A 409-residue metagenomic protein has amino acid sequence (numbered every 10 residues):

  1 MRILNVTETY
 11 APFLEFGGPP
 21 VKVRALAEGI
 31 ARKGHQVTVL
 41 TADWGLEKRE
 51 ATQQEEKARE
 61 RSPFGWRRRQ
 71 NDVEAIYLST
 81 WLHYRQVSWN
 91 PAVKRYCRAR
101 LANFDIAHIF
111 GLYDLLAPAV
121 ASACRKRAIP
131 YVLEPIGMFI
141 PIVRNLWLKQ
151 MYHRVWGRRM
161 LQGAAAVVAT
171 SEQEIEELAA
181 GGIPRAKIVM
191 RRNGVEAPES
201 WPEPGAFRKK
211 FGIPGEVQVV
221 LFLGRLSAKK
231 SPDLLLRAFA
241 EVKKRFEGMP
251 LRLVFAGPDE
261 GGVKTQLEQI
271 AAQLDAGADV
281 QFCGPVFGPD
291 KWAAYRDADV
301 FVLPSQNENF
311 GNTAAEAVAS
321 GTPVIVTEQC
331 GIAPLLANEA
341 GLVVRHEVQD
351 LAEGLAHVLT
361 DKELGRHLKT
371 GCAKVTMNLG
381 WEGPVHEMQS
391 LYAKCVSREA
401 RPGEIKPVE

Functional and structural regions predicted by a protein language model:
L4, P214-K230, L236-F239, V254: Conserved donor-binding/catalytic core segment of Leloir-type glycosyltransferases
D43, Q173, G194: Carbohydrate-associated surface elements
A51-W66, S200-I213, R401: A short helix/loop element that forms part of the nucleotide-sugar donor recognition site in Leloir-type
L112, Q306: Aromatic "clamp/platform" in nucleotide-sugar-dependent glycosyltransferases that forms part of the donor/acceptor
P130-V132, I140-G163: Nucleotide-sugar donor phosphate/pyrophosphate-binding loop at the beta->alpha transition of glycosyltransferases
T265-V286: Nucleotide-activated donor-binding/catalytic signature segment of Leloir-type glycosyltransferases, i.e., the conserved
P323-V326: Short hydrophobic beta-strand element within catalytic cores of glycosyltransferases and related nucleotide-activated
N338, L342-Q349, H357-K362: Conserved acidic donor-binding segment of nucleotide-sugar-dependent glycosyltransferases
